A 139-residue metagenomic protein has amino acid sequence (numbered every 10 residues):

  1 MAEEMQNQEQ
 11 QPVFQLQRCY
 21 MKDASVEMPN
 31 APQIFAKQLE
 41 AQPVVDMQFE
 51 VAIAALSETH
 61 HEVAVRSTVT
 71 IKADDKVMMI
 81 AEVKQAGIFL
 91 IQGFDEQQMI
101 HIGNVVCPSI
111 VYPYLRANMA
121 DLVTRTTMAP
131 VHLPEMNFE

Functional and structural regions predicted by a protein language model:
M1-I110, Y114-E139: N-terminal intrinsically disordered, cationic/polar leader segments that include organellar targeting peptides
